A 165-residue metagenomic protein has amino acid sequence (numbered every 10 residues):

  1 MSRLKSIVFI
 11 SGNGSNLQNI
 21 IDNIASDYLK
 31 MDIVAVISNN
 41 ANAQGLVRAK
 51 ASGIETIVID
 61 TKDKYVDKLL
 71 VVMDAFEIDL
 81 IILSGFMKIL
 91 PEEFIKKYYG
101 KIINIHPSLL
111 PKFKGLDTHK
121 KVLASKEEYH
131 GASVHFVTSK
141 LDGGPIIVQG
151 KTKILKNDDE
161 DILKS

Functional and structural regions predicted by a protein language model:
M1-Q44: N-terminal Rossmann-like dinucleotide-binding module
N23, S84-S165: Donor/substrate-binding cores of folate-linked one-carbon enzymes
L29-K68: Short, surface-exposed acidic-centric catalytic microdomains
V34, D79, G100: Conserved acidic residues
S38, T61-K62, F76-E92: N-terminal glycine-rich "phosphate-gripper" loop used for MgATP/nucleotide binding and carboxylate activation
E55, D79, E128: Residue-level detector of anion-binding/catalytic polar loops
D67-F76: Short, well-structured alpha-helical segments in soluble
